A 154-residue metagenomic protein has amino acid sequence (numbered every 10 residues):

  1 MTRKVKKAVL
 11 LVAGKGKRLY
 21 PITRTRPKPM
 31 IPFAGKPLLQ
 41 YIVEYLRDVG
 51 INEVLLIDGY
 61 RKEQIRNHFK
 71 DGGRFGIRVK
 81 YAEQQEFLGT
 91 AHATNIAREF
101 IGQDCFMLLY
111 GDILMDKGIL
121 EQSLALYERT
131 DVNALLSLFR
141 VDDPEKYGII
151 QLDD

Functional and structural regions predicted by a protein language model:
M1-L10, R18, P32, K36-Y110 (+2 more regions): Conserved N-terminal catalytic core of the sugar/cofactor nucleotidyltransferase
G14, D112, R140: Active-site glycine-centered loops adjacent to acidic/histidine catalytic or metal-binding residues that shape
G16-R18, P144: Short, acidic Gly/Pro/Ser/Thr-rich loop/turn segments
R24-P29: Short alpha-helical oligomerization interface
D116-D154: Conserved core of the sugar-phosphate nucleotidyltransferase
